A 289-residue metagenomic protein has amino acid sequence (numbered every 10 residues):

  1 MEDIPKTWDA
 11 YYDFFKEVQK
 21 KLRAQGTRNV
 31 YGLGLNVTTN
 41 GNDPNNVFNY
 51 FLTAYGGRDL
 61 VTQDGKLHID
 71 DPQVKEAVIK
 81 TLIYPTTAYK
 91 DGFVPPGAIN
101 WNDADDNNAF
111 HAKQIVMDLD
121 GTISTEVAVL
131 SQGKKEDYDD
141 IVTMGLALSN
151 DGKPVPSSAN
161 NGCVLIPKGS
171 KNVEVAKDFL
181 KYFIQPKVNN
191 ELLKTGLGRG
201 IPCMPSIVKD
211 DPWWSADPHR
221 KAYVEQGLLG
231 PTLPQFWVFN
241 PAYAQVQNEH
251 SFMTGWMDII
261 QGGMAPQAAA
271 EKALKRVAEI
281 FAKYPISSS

Functional and structural regions predicted by a protein language model:
M1-D3, T86-W101, Q114, K134-D140: A local structural motif
M1-I4, K21, R58, D91 (+1 more regions): Short helix-loop capping/hinge motifs at secondary-structure junctions, enriched in acidic/polar residues
K6-Y12, G97-H111: Short helix-initiation/N-cap motifs at beta->coil->alpha
D9-H68, I115: Extracytoplasmic/periplasmic solute-binding protein
Y12-E17, Q63-I99, V142, L146: Glycine-centered hinge/linker elements that transmit conformational signals in sensory and ligand-binding systems
R23, V37-N42, Y55-K80, L130-E136 (+3 more regions): Short, solvent-exposed loop/beta-turn-alpha elements that line the ligand-binding surface or hinge of extracytoplasmic
V116-G121: Paired acidic/hydrophobic, glycine-rich loop segments that form the ligand-binding mouth/hinge of periplasmic-binding
I123-D137, S149-T254, I286-S288: C-terminal lobe and pocket-closing loops of periplasmic/extracytoplasmic Venus-flytrap solute-binding proteins
